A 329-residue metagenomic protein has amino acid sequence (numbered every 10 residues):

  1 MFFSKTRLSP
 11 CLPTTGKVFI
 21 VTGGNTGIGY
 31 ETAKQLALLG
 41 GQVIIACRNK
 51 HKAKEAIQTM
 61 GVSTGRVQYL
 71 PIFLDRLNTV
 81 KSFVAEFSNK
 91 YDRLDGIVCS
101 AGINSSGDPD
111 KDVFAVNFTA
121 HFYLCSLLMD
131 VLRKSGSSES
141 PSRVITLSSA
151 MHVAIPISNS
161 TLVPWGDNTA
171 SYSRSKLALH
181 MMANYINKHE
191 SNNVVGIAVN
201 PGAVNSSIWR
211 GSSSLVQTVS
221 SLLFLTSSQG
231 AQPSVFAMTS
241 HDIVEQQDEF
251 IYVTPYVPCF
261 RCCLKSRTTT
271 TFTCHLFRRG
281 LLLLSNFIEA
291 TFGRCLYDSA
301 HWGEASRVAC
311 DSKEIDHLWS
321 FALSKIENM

Functional and structural regions predicted by a protein language model:
M1-G23, T59, A85, T268-T271 (+2 more regions): Non-catalytic terminal and boundary segments that flank Rossmann-like NAD(P)-dependent oxidoreductase
F2-R210, M329: Rossmann-fold NAD(P)H-dependent dehydrogenase/reductase core
K34, K54-I57, N184, A231 (+3 more regions): Residues within alpha-helical segments
V80, T218-G303, R307-E314, S320: C-terminal helical subdomain
H121, K176-L179, G230, I315 (+1 more regions): A structural signal for well-ordered alpha-helical scaffolds and beta->alpha junctions
S160-G166, S212-V219, H301-G303: Short glycine/proline- and charge-enriched loop/turn segments that cap or connect secondary-structure elements
K188, T239-V244, S324, N328: Short, well-ordered loop/turn and helix-capping segments at boundaries between secondary-structure elements and domains
